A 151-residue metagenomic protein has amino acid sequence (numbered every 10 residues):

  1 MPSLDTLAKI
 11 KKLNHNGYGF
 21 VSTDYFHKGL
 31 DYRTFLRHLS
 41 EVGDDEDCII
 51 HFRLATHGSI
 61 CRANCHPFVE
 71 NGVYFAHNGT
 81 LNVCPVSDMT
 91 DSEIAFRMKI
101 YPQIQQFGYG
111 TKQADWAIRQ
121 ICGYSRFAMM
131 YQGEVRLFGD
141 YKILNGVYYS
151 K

Functional and structural regions predicted by a protein language model:
M1-K151: Conserved short alpha-helical segments that host acidic/polar catalytic motifs at enzyme active sites
